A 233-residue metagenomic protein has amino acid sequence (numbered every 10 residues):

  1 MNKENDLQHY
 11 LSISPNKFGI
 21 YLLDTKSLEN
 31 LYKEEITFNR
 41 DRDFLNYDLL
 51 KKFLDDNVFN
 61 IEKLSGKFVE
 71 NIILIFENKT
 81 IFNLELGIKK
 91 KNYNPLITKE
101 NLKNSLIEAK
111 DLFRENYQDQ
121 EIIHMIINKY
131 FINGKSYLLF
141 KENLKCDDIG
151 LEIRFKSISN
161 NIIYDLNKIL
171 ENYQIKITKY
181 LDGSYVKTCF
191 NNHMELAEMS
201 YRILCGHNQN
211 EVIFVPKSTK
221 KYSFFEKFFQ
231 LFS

Functional and structural regions predicted by a protein language model:
M1-P15, T25-N30, E35-F68, F76-S233: Nucleotide/phosphate-binding catalytic cleft detector across ATP-hydrolyzing and phosphate-transferring enzymes
Y21-L23: Conserved hydrophobic/aromatic positions in well-ordered beta-strands
